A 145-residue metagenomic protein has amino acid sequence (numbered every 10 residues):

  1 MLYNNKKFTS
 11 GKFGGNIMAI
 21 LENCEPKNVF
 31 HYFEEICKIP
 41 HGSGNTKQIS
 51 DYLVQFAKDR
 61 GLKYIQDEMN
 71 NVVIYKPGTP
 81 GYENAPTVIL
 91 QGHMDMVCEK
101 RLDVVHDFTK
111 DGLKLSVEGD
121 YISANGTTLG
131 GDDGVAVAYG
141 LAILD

Functional and structural regions predicted by a protein language model:
T9, F13-I39: N-terminal hydrophobic or amphipathic helices/low-complexity stretches enriched in small/hydrophobic/Pro/Gly
E22, P26-V29, G42, T46-S50 (+1 more regions): Generic structural signal for well-ordered, non-membrane alpha-helical segments in soluble metabolic enzymes
P26, E34-G42, K58-K63, D145: Generic secondary-structure signature for well-ordered alpha-helical cores
F30, E34, V54, V137-L144: Predominant activation on well-ordered alpha-helical scaffold segments within soluble catalytic domains
G42-P86: A non-catalytic alpha/beta surface segment that caps or lines the substrate-entry region of metallo-dependent hydrolase
Y82-D145: Active-site metal-coordination/substrate-binding segment of hydrolases, especially metallo-dependent peptidases
